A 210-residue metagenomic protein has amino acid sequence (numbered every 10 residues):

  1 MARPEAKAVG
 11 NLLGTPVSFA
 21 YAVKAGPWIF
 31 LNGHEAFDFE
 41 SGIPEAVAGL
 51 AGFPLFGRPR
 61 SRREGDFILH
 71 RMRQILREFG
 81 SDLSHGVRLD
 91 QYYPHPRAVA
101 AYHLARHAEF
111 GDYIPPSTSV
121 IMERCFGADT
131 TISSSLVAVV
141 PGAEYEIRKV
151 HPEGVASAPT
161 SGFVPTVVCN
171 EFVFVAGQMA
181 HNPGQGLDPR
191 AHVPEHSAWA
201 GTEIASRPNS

Functional and structural regions predicted by a protein language model:
M1-H70, Q74-N209: N-terminal presequence-like segments and the immediate start of the first folded domain
